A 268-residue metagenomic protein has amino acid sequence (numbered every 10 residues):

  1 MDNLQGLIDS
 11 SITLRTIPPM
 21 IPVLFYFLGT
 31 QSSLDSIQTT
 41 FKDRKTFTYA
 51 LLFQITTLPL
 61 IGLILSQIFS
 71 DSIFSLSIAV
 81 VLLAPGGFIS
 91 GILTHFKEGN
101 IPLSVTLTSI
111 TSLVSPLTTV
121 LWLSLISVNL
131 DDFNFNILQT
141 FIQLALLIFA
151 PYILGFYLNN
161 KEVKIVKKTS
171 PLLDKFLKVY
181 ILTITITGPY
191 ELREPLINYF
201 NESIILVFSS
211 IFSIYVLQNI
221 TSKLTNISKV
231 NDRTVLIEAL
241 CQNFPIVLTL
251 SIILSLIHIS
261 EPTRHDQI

Functional and structural regions predicted by a protein language model:
D2-S10, L34-Q38, S66-D71, S124-Q139 (+2 more regions): Membrane-interface helix termini and inter-helical loops of multi-pass transporters
S11-F25, S72-P85, L138-I153, N201-F212: Structural signature of hydrophobic alpha-helical transmembrane segments
T16-T39, I55-G62, A84-S90, F149-N159 (+3 more regions): Hydrophobic transmembrane alpha-helices of secondary-active transporters and Na+-translocating membrane complexes
L34-D35, K42-T46, S70-D71, T94-L103 (+4 more regions): Juxtamembrane helix-boundary/capping and inter-helix hinge elements in multi-pass membrane proteins
I37, G62-S66, S77-V80, F88-T108 (+4 more regions): Generic transmembrane alpha-helix signature in multi-pass membrane proteins, especially transporters/channels
K45-L51, D71-L82, N100-I110, I137 (+3 more regions): The feature identifies polytopic integral membrane transport proteins across all domains of life
P85-G91, S112-L121, L144-I153: Mid-bilayer segments of alpha-helical transmembrane spans in multi-pass integral membrane proteins that mediate
I257-I268: Single conserved hydrophobic/aromatic residue that forms the stacking wall/gate of nucleotide- or nucleobase-binding
